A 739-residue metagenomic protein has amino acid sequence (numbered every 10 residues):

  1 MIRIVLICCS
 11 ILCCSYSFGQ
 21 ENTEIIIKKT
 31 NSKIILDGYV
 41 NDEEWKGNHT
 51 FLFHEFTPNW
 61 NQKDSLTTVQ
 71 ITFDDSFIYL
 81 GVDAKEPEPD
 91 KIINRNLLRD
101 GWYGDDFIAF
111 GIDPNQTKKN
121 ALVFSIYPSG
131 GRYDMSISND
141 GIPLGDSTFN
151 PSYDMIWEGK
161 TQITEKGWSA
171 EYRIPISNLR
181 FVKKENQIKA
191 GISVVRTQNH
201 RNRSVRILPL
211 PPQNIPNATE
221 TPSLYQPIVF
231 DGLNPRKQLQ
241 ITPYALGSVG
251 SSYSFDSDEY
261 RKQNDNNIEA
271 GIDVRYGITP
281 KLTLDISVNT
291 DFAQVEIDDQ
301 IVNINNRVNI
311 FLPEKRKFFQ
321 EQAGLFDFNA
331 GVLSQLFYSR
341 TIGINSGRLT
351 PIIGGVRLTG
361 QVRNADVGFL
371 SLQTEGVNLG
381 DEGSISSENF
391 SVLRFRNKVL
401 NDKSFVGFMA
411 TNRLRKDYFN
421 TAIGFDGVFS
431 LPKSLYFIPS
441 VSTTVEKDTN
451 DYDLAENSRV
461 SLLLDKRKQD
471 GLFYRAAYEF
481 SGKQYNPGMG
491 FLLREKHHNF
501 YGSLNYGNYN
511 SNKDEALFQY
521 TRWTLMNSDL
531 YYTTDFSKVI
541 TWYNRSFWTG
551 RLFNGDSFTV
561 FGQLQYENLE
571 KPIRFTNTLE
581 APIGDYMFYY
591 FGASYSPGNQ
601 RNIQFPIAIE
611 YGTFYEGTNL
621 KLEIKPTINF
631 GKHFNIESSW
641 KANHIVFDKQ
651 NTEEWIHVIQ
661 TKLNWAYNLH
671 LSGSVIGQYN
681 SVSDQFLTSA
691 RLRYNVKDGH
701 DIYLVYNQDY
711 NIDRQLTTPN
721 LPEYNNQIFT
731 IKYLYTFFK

Functional and structural regions predicted by a protein language model:
M1-T23: Bacterial Sec-dependent N-terminal signal peptides
Q20-R396: Structural preference for beta-rich elements and adjacent junctions enriched in aromatics
N61, T164, V182, R415-Y418 (+3 more regions): Short glycine/serine/proline-enriched coil/turn segments at secondary-structure junctions
Y79, S169, F181, Q240 (+12 more regions): Membrane-spanning beta-strand positions in outer-membrane beta-barrel proteins
K85-E86, N115, T197-N199, L246-G250 (+12 more regions): Short, glycine-/Ser/Thr-/acidic-enriched flexible segments
Y172, K189-G191, K262-N264, E269 (+5 more regions): Catalytic-domain carbohydrate-binding cleft regions of carbohydrate-active enzymes
P212-P235, E375-S430, K466, S557-E610 (+2 more regions): Outer-membrane beta-barrel transmembrane domain signature of Gram-negative proteins, especially the mid-to-C-terminal
P351-I353, T359, V428-P432, I438-K739: Exposed, low-structure sequence patches enriched in small/polar residues
